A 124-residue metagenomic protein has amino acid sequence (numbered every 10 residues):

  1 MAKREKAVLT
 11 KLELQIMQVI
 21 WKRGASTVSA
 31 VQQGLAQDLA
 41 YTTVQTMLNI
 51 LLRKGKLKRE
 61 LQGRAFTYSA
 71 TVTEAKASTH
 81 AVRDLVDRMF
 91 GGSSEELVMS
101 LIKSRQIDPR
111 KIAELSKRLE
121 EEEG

Functional and structural regions predicted by a protein language model:
M1-M17: Short alpha-helical segments that sit at the start of domains
L9-L12, Q62-A81: Short, cationic-aromatic polyanion-contact patches
Q15, V19-R23, S100, R118: Short amphipathic alpha-helical elements of helix-turn-helix/winged-helix folds
A25-L35: Short acidic, hydrophobic short linear motifs in intrinsically disordered regions
L48-N49: Short, hydrophobic-biased segments on the C-terminal half of alpha helices that form "recognition helices"
G55: Glycine-centered, phosphate/nucleic-acid-interacting loop/turn motifs that mediate DNA/RNA or nucleotide
S78-E123: Amphipathic alpha-helical dimerization/coiled-coil segments that flank or bridge DNA-binding/regulatory modules
